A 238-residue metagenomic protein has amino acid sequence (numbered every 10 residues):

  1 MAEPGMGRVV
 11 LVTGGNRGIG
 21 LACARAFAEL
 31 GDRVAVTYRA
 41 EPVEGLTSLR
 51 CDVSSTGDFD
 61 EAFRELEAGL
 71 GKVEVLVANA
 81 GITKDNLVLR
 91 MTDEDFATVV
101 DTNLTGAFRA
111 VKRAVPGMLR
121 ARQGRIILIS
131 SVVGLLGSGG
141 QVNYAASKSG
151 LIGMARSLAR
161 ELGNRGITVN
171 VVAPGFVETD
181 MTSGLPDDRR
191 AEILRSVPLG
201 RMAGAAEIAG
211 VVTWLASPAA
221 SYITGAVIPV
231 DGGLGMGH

Functional and structural regions predicted by a protein language model:
N16-R17: Conserved glycine-rich cofactor-binding loop
L87-V88, T92-V100, T182, I193: Substrate-binding pocket helix/loop in short-chain dehydrogenase/reductase
V111, S147, A155: Active-site helix of classical SDR
P116, R160-E161, S221: Alpha-helical segment proximal to the catalytic Tyr-Lys
S131: Residue(s) in the substrate-gating loop at a strand-loop-helix junction that position the organic substrate next
L136, T213, T224-H238: Short C-terminal tail/terminal secondary-structure segment of NAD(P)H-dependent dehydrogenase/reductase domains
G163, T168, I223-G225: Short, small/polar-rich loop/turn modules that mediate ligand/substrate recognition or access, typified
